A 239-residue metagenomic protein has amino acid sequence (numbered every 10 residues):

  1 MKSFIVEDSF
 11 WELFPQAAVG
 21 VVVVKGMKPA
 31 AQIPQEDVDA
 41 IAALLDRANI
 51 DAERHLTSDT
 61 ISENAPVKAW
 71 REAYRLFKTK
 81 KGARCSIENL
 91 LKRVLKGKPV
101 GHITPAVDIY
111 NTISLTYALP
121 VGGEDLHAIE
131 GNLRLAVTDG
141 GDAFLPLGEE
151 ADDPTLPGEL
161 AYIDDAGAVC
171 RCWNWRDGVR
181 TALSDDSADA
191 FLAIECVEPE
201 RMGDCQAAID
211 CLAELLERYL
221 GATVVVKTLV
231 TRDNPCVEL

Functional and structural regions predicted by a protein language model:
M1-L239: Charge-biased, low-complexity intrinsically disordered regions
